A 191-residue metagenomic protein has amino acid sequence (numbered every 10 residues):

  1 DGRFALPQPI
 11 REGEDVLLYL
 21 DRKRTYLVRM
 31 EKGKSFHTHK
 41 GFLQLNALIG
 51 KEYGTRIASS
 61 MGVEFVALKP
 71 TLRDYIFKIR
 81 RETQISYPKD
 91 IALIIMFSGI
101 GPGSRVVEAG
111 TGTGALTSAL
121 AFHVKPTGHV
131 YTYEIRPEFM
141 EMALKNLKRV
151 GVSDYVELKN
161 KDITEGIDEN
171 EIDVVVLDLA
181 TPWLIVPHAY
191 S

Functional and structural regions predicted by a protein language model:
D1-V66: N-terminal auxiliary segments of SAM/dcSAM-dependent transferases
P7-Q8, K78-A92: Conserved SAM-binding loop and adjacent beta-strand
M96-G101, H123, I167: Glycine-rich helix-loop-beta junction characteristic of Rossmann-like nucleotide cofactor-binding loops
G101-G112: Conserved class I S-adenosyl-L-methionine
R105, G128-H129, Y155: Residues at the starts of beta-strands that form the adenosine-phosphate
T113-P126: Conserved SAM-binding loop of SAM-dependent methyltransferases across substrates and taxa, primarily the Class I
A121-F122, W183-S191: A short glycine-rich, Lys/Arg-flanked "PGG" loop and its adjoining helix->strand segment in the class I
Y133-P182: S-adenosyl-L-methionine
